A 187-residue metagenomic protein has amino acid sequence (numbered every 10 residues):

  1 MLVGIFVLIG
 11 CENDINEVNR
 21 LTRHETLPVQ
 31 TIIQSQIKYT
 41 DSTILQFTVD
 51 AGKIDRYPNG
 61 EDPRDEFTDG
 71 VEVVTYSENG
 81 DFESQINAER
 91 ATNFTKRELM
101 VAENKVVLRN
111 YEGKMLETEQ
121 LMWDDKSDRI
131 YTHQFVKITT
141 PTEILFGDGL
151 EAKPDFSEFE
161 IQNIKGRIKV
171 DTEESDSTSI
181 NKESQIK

Functional and structural regions predicted by a protein language model:
M1-K187: Mature-chain termini and adjacent capping regions
